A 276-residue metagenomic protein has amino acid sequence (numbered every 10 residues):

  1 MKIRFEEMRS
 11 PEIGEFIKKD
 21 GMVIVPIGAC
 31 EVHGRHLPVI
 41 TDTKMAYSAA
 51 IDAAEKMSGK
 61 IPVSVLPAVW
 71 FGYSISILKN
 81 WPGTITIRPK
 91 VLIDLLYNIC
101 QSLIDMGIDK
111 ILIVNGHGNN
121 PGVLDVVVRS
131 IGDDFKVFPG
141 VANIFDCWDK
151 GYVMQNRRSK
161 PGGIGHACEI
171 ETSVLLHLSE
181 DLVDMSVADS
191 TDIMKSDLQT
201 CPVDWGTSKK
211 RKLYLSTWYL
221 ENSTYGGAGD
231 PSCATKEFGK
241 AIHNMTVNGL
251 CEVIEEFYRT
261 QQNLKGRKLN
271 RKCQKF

Functional and structural regions predicted by a protein language model:
M1-K110, G116-F276: Extended, histidine- and acidic-residue-enriched regions that form the cofactor-binding/catalytic faces
